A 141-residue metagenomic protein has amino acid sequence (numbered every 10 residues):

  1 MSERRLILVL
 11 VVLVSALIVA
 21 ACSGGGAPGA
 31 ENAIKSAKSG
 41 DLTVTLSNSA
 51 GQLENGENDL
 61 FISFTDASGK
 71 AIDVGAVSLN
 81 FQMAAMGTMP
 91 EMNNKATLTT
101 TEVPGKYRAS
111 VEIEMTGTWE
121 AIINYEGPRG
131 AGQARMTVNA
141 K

Functional and structural regions predicted by a protein language model:
M1-L10: Bacterial N-terminal signal peptides that target proteins for export
L10-V11, I113: Hydrophobic H-region at the start of alpha-helical membrane spans
I18-A21: C-terminal motif of bacterial Sec signal peptides marking the signal peptidase cleavage site
S23-E120, N124-K141: Contiguous segments within soluble domain cores/interaction surfaces
